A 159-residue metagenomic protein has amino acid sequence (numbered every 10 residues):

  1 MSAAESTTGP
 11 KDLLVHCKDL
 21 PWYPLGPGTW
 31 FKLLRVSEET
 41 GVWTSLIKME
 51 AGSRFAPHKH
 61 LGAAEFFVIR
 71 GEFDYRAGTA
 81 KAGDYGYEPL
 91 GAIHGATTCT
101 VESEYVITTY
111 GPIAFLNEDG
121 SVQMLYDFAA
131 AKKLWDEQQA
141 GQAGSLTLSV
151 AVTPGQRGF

Functional and structural regions predicted by a protein language model:
M1-G41, S121-F159: A short, N-terminal "cap"/entry segment at the start of jelly-roll beta-barrel domains of the cupin/DSBH fold
G26-K59, P89-I93: Conserved short histidine dyad/triad with adjacent acidic residue
W30, A64, V101: Residues that flank catalytic or metal-binding motifs in active/ligand-binding sites
G41-V42, K59-L61, T79-A80, T98-V101: Short glycine/proline-enriched turns and hinge-like loops at secondary-structure junctions
I47, F67, I107-T108: Preference for bulky hydrophobic residues occupying beta-strand positions in well-ordered beta-sheet regions
E50-A51, H60-R76: Glycine- and acidic-residue-biased ligand/ion/polar-headgroup-sensing regions
T79, L90-D119: Ligand-binding loop in jelly-roll beta-barrel domains
